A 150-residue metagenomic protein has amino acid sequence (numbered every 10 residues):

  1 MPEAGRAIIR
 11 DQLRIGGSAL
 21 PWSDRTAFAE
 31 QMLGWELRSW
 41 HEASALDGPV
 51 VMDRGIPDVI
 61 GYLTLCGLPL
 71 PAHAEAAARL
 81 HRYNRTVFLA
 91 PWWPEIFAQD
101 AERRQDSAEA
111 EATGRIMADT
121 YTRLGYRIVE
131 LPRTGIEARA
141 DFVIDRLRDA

Functional and structural regions predicted by a protein language model:
M1-L37: Conserved substrate/cofactor phosphate-moiety recognition/catalytic segment in nucleotide-dependent phosphotransferases
P2, M52-R54, A90: Active-site flanking residues adjacent to catalytic metal/cofactor-binding acidic residues
A4, R54-I56, R133-T134: Short, well-ordered beta-to-alpha junction loops that form the rim of enzyme active sites and present histidine/acidic
A27-R82: Glycine-rich phosphate-binding loop used to anchor ATP phosphates in small-molecule kinases, encompassing both
D58-Y62, I96-A98, A138-R139: Short catalytic/ligand-binding loop motif for oxyanion handling, primarily in non-cytosolic enzymes, centered on
G67-G135: A glycine- and Lys/Arg-enriched "phosphate-lid" helix/loop adjacent to the NTP-binding pocket of small-molecule kinases
I128-P132, I136-A150: Basic, glycine-rich
